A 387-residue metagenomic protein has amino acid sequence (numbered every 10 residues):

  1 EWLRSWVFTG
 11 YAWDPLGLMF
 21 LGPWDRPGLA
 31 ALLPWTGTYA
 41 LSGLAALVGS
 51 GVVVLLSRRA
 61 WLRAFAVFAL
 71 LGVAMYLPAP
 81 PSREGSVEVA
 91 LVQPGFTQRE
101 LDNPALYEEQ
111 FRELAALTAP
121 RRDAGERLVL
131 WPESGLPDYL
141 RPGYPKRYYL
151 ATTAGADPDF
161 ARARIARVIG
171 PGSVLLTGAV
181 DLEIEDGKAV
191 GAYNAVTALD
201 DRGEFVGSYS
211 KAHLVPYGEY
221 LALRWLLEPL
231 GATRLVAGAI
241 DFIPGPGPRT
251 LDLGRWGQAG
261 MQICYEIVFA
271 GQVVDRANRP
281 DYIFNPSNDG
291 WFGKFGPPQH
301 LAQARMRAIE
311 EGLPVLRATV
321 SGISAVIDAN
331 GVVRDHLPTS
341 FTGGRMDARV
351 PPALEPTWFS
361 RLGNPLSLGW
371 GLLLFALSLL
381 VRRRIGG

Functional and structural regions predicted by a protein language model:
W2-G387: Enzyme catalytic cores with a strong preference for nitrogen-chemistry domains
